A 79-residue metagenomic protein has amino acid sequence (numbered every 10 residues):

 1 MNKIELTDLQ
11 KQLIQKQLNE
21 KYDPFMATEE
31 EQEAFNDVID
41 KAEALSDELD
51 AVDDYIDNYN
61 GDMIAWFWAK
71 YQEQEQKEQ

Functional and structural regions predicted by a protein language model:
M1-T7, Q12, Q72-Q79: Short intrinsically disordered terminal tails
L18-K77: Acidic, low-complexity, intrinsically disordered interaction modules
